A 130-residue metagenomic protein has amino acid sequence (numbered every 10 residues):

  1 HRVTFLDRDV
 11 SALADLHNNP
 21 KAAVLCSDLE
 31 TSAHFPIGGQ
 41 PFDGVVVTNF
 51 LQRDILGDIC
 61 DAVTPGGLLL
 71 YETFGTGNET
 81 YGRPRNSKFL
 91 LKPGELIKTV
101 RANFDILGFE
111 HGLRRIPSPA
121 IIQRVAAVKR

Functional and structural regions predicted by a protein language model:
H1-A33: Class I SAM-dependent methyltransferase SAM/SAH-binding core
H17, T64, R101: Short conserved AdoMet
E30, H34-G44: A short acidic, Gly/Pro-enriched loop at the edge of an enzyme's catalytic core that lines a small-molecule cofactor
F50-T64: A short, conserved alpha-helix within the catalytic core of class I
G66-E79: Conserved beta-strand signature within the Rossmann-like core of class I S-adenosyl-L-methionine
E79-G94, I116: Acceptor-substrate binding/catalytic loop of class I
S87-E110: Short alpha-helix
G112-R130: Core SAM-dependent methyltransferase catalytic element
